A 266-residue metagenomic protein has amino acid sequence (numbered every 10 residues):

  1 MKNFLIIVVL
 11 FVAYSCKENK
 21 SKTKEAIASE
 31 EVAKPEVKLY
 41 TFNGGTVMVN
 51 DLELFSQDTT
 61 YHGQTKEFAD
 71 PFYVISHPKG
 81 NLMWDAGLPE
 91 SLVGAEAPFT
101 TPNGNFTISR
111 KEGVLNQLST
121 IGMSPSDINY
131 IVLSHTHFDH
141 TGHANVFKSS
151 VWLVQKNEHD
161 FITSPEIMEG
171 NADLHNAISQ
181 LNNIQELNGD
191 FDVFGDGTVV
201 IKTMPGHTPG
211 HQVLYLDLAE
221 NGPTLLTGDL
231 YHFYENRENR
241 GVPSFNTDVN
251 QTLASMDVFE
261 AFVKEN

Functional and structural regions predicted by a protein language model:
M1-I7: Sec-dependent signal peptide recognition, specifically the positively charged N-region followed immediately by
V12-S15: C-terminal motif of bacterial Sec signal peptides marking the signal peptidase cleavage site
K17-E112, D127, N221-G228, K264-E265: Metallo-beta-lactamase
A26-E30, S109-D127, Q155-T203, T247-K264: Metallo-beta-lactamase
T41, Y73-S76, L82, G189-A219: Core dinuclear metal-dependent hydrolase active-site scaffold
M83-A86, Y130-H135, L153-Q155, T203-G206 (+2 more regions): Active-site neighborhood of phospho(di)ester-bond hydrolases with catalytic His/Asp-centered motifs
P98-V154: Active-site metal-binding motif and surrounding structural segment of the metallo-beta-lactamase
G104-N116, Y215, E220-N266: Cap/insert and terminal regions of metallo-dependent hydrolase folds
